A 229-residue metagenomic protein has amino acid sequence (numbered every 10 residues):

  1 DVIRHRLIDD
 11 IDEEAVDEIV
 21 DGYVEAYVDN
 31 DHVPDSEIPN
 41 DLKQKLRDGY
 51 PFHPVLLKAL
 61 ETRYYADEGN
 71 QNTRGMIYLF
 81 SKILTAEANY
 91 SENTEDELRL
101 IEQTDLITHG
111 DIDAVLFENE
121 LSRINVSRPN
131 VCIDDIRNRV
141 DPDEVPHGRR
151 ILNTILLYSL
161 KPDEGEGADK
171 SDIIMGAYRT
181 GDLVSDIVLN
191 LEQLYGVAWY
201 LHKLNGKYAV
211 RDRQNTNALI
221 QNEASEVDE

Functional and structural regions predicted by a protein language model:
D1-K82: Amphipathic alpha-helical segments of the small helical/lid subdomains adjacent to P-loop NTPase cores
A15, A66-E229: Extended alpha-helical interface modules used as scaffolds for assembling large macromolecular complexes
